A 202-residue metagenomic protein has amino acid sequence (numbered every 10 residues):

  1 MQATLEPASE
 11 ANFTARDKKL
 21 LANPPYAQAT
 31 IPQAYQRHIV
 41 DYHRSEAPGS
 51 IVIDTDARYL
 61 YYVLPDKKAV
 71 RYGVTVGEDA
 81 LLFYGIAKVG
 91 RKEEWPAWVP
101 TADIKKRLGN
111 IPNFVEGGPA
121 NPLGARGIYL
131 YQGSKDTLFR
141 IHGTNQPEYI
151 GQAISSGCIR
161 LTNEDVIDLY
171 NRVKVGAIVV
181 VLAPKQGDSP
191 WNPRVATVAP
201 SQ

Functional and structural regions predicted by a protein language model:
M1-I159, N163-Q202: N-terminal pre-domains immediately preceding structured catalytic cores
